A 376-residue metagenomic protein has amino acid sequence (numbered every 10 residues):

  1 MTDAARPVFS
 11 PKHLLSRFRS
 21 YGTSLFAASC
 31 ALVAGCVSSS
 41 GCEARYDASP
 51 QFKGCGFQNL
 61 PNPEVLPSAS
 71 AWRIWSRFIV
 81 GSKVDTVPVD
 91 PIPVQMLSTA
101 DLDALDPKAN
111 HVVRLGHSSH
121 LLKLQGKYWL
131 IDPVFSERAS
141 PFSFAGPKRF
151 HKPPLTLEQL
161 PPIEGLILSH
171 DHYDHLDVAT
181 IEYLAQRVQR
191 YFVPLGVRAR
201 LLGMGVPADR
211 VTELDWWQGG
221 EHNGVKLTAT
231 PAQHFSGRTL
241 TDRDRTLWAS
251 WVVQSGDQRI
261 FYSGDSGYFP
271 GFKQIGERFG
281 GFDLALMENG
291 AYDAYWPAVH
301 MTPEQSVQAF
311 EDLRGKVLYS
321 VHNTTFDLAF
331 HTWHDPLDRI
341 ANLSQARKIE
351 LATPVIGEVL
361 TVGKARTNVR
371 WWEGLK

Functional and structural regions predicted by a protein language model:
C36-Q159, Q254-Y262, D283-G290, Q345-R347: Metallo-beta-lactamase
V37-L66, R149, T156, L160 (+4 more regions): Cap/insert and terminal regions of metallo-dependent hydrolase folds
T86-P107, P194-Q258, R339-V359, G363-R366: Metallo-beta-lactamase
H120-K123, E221-F282, P297, M301-Q305: Catalytic core of the metallo-beta-lactamase
L122, D132, H170, L227 (+4 more regions): Divalent metal-coordination and catalytic microenvironments
P133-F135, D171, A232-Q233, G264-S266 (+3 more regions): Active-site metal-binding loops of divalent metal-dependent hydrolases
F135-K152, F235-R243, D293-V299, D327: Acidic/histidine-rich helix-loop elements that form or flank divalent-metal/phosphate-binding sites at the catalytic
I163-D174: Metallo-beta-lactamase
